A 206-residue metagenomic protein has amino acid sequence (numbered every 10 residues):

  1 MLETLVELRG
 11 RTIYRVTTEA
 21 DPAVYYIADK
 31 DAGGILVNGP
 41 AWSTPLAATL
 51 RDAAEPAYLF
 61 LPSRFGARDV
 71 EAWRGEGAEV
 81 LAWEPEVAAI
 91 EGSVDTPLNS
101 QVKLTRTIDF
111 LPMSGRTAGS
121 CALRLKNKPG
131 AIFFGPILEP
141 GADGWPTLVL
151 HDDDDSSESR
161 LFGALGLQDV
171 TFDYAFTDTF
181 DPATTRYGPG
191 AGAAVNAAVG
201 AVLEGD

Functional and structural regions predicted by a protein language model:
L2-L5, V16-E19, A32-L36, T117-D206: Metallo-beta-lactamase
L8-V16, T105-L111: Short, hydrophobic/aromatic-rich segments at coil-to-beta transitions
R15-T18, P22-Y58, G92: Pre-active-site segment of Zn-dependent metallo-hydrolases
L36-P40, A57-S63, L81-E84, M113 (+2 more regions): Active-site neighborhood of phospho(di)ester-bond hydrolases with catalytic His/Asp-centered motifs
A41-P85: Active-site metal-binding motif and surrounding structural segment of the metallo-beta-lactamase
A41-W42, E84-A89, I137-E139, G200-A201: Short, acidic/turn-prone active-site loops that include or flank metal/cofactor- and phosphate-binding residues
P45, D69-V70, I90, G141 (+1 more regions): Glycine/Thr-rich phosphate-binding loops of Rossmann-like dinucleotide-binding domains
E71-G119, N127-K128, D153-F172: Metallo-beta-lactamase
